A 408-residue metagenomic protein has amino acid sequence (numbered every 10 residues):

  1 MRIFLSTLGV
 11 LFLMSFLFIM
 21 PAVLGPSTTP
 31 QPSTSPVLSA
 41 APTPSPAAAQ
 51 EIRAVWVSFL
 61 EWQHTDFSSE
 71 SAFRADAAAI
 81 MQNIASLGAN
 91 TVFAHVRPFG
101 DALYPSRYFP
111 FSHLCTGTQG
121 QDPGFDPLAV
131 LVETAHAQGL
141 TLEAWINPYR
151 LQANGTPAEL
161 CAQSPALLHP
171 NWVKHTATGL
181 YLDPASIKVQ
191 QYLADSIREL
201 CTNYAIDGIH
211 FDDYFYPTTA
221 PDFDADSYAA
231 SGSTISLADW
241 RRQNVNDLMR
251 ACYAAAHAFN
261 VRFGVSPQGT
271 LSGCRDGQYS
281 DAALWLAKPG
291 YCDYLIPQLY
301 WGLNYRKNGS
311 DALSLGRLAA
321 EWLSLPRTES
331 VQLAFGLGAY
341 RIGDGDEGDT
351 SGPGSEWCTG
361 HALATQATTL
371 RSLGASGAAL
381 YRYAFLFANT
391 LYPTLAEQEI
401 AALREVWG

Functional and structural regions predicted by a protein language model:
V23-A47: Ser/Thr-rich, Proline-interspersed low-complexity disordered segments
A48-A75, V132, E143-E199, N203 (+1 more regions): Active-site-adjacent "subsite" loops/lids of carbohydrate-active enzymes
S69-L87, L114-Q138, Y192, Q243-R250: Aromatic- and glycine-enriched glycan-recognition loops and surfaces that form the carbohydrate-binding subsites
F73, N83, Q138, A166-K288 (+1 more regions): Polysaccharide-binding and catalytic clefts of secreted carbohydrate-active enzymes
A75-A102, N203-G208, G290-Y294, S372-G377: Catalytic domains of carbohydrate-active enzymes, especially glycoside hydrolases
L87-P123: Aromatic-lined carbohydrate-binding/catalytic grooves of carbohydrate-active enzymes
Y104-G117, R150-A177, D213-S233, T350-S355: Aromatic- and acidic-residue-enriched segments that line the glycan-binding/catalytic groove of carbohydrate-active
P289-L315, E321-G408: Substrate-binding cleft of secreted/luminal carbohydrate-active enzymes
